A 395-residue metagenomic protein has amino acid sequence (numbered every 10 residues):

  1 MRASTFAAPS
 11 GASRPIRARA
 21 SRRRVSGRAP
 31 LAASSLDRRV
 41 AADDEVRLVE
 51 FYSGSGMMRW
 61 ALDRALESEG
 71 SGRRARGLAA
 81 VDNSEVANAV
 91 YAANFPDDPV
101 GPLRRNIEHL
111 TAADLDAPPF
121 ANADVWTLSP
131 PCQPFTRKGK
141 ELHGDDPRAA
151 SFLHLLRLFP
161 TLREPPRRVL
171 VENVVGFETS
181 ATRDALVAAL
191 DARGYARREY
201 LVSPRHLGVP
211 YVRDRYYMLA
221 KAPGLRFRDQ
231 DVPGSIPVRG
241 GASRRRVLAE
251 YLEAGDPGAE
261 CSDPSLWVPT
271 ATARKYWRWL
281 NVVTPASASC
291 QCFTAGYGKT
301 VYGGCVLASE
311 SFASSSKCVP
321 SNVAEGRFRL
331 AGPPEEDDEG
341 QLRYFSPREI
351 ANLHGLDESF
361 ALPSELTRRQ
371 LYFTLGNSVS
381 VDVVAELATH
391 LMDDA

Functional and structural regions predicted by a protein language model:
M1-I16: N-terminal chloroplast transit peptides
A18-E45: N-terminal organelle-targeting presequences
R22-L31, D98-A113, L266-T270: Short coil-to-helix leader/linker segments, especially the first N-terminal amphipathic alpha-helix with its helix
L36-P166, V175-D184: Core alpha/beta nucleotide-donor-binding catalytic domains of modification enzymes
A61, V90, H154, A185 (+4 more regions): Amphipathic alpha-helical segments that form well-ordered structural scaffolds and often line/cohere around active
A112-A123, C132-T300, A308-S315: Class I S-adenosyl-L-methionine
S265-A395: C-terminal target-recognition/interaction regions appended to catalytic cores
